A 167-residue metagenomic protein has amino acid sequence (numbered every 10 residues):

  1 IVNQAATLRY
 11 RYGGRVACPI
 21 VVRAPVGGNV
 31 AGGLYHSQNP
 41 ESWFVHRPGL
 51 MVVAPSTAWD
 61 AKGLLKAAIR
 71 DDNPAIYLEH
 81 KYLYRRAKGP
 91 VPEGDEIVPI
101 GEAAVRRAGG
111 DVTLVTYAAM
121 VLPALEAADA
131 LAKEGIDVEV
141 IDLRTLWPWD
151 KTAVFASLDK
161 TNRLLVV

Functional and structural regions predicted by a protein language model:
I1-P123, V138: Conserved thiamine diphosphate
H36-S42, A128, W149-A153: Short, glycine/polar-rich helix-capping loops at beta-to-alpha or helix-loop-helix junctions that flank or form
A58-A61, R144-D150: Short acidic loop-to-helix transition motifs that present clustered carboxylates
V105-R107, A132, F155-S157: A glycine- and small/hydrophobic-rich beta-loop-beta segment that serves as a flexible "lid/hinge" or phosphate-binding
L114, L131, D142, L165: Hydrophobic, well-ordered secondary-structure elements that form the walls of internal hydrophobic environments
P123-I141: Short helix-loop-beta junction
W147-V167: Glycine-rich, anion-gripping cofactor-binding loops and their flanking helix/strand elements in enzyme active sites
